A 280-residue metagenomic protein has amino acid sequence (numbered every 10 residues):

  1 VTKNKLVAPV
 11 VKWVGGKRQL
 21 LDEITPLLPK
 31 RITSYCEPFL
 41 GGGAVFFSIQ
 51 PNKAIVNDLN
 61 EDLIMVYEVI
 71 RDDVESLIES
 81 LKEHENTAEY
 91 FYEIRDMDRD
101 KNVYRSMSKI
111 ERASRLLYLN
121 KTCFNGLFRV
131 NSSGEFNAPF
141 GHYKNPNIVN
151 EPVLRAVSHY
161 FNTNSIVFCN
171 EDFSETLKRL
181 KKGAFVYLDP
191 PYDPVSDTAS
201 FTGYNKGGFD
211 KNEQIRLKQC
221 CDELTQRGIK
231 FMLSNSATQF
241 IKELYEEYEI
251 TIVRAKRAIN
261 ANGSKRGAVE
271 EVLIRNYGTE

Functional and structural regions predicted by a protein language model:
T2-L20, P26, K30, D73-Y187 (+4 more regions): SAM-dependent nucleic-acid methyltransferase catalytic core
K30-A88: Conserved S-adenosyl-L-methionine
F39-A44, L154, N235-Q239: Short, polar loop motifs at secondary-structure junctions
L40, E61, E175, Y192 (+1 more regions): Short, glycine/acidic-enriched loop or turn micro-motifs at the edges of active sites
G41, Y67, L117, F231 (+1 more regions): A residue-level signal for conserved active-site and pocket-lining positions in enzyme catalytic cores
G183-S264, A268-V269: Conserved acidic-Pro-Pro-aromatic motif
E271-T279: Conserved beta strand-loop-helix elements of the APE1-like EEP
